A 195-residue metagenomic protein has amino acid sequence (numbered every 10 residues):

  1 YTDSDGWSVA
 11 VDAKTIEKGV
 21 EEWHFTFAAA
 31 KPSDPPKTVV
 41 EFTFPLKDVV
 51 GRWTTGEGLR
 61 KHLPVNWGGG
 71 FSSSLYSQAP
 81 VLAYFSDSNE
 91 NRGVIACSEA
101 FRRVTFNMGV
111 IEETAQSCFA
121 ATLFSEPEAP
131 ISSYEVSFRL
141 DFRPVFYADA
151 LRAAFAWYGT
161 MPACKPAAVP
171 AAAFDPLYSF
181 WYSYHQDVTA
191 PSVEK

Functional and structural regions predicted by a protein language model:
Y1-G159, C164: N-terminal accessory beta-strand-rich subdomains and adjacent acidic, glycine-rich linkers that precede catalytic cores
F155-K195: An acidic-aromatic substrate-binding cleft motif
